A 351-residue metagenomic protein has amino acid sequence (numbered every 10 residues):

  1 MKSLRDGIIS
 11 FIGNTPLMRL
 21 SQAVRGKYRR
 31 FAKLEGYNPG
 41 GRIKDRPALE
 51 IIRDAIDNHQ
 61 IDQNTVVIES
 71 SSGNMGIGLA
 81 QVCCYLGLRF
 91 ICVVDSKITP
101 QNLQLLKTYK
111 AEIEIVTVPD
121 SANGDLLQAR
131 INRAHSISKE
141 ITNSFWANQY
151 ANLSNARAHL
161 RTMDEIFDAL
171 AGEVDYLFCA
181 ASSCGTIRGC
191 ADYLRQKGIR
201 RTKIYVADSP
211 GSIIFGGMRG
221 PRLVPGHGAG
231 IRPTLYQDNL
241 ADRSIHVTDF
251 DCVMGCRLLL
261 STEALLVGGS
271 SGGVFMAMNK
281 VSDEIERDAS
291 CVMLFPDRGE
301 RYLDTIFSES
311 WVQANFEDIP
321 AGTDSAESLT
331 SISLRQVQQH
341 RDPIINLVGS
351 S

Functional and structural regions predicted by a protein language model:
M1-S351: PLP-dependent amino-acid enzyme catalytic core
